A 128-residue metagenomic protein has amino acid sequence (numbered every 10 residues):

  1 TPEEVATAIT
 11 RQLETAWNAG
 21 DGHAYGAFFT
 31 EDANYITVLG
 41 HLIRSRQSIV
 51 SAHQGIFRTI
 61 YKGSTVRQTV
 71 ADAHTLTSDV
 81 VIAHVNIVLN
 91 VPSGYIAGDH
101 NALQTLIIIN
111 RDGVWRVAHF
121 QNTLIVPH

Functional and structural regions predicted by a protein language model:
T1, A8-I9, T65-Q68, L103: Short, conserved clusters of charged catalytic residues that mark active-site and nucleotide-handling motifs
T1-E31, H128: Short, low-complexity N-terminal intrinsically disordered segments enriched in polar/charged residues
G22-D79, V88, I96-D99: A solvent-exposed, acidic/Ser-Thr-rich amphipathic alpha-helical stretch
Y35-I36, I82-A83, V117: Short hydrophobic/aromatic-rich beta-strand segments that constitute the beta-sheet cores of beta-sandwich/beta-barrel
A73-V81, Y95, I108-R116: A short, structured loop/turn motif at beta-sheet edges
N90-P92, V126-P127: Sequence/structural signature of outer-membrane beta-barrel proteins
N101-H128: Short beta-strand edge/turn micro-motifs at domain boundaries
